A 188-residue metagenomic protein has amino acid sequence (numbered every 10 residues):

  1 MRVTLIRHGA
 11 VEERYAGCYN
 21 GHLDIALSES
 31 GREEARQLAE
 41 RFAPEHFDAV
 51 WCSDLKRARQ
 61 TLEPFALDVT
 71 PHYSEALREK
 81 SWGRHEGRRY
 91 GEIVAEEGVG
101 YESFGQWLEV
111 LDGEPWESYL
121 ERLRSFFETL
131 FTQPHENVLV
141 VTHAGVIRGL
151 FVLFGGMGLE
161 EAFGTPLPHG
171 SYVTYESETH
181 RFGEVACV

Functional and structural regions predicted by a protein language model:
V3, P134-A144: Generic beta-sheet signal
V3, R7-V69: Active-site-proximal alpha-helix that buttresses catalytic centers in soluble enzyme cores
V11, V146-I147: Short active-site segment of divalent metal-dependent hydrolases/proteases that encodes the spacing between
A43-H46, L130-E136: Glycine-rich phosphate-binding loop signature in dinucleotide/nucleotide-binding domains
C52-S53, E121, V141-T142: Short beta-strand scaffold positions
F65-R122: Phosphate-handling substructures
G87-R88, H135, G164: A glycine-biased structural micro-motif
G158-G183: Domain-level recognition of soluble alpha/beta enzyme cores, biased toward histidine phosphatases/phosphomutases
